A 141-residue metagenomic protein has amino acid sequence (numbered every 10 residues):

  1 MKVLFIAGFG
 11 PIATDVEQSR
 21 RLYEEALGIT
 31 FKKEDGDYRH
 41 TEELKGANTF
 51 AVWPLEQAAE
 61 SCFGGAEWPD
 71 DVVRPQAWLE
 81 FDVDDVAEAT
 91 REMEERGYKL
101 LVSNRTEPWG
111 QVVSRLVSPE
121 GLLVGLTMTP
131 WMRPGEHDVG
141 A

Functional and structural regions predicted by a protein language model:
M1-R20, K33, Q76-F81, T127-A141: N-terminal beta-strand motif that seeds the catalytic metal site of vicinal oxygen chelate
L4, G10-Q57: Core segments of cupin and vicinal oxygen chelate
A13-E17, V72-L123: Vicinal oxygen chelate
Y38-R39, P108-W109, E136: Positions that flank functional sites
F50-W53, R115, V124-T127: Conserved beta-strand in the GNAT
Q57-S61, M132-G135: A short local loop/turn or secondary-structure capping micro-motif enriched for an aromatic residue
A59-R74: Aromatic- and Gly/Pro-rich amphipathic surface segment
